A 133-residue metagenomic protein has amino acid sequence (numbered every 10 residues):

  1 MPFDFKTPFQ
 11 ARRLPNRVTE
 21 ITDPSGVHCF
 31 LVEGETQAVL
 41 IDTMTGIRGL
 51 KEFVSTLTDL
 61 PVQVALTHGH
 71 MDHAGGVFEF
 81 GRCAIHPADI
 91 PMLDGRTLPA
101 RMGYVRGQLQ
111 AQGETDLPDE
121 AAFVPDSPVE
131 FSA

Functional and structural regions predicted by a protein language model:
M1-A11, P61: Short, basic/low-complexity N-terminal boundary segments at the transition from targeting/disordered tails
F3-F5, D23-S25, F131-A133: Short solvent-exposed loop/turn micro-motifs enriched in small/polar/acidic residues
T7-T56: Conserved beta-strand hairpin/beta-sheet module of binuclear metal-dependent hydrolase folds, prominently
I47-A133: Active-site HxH/HxHxD metal-binding segment of metal-dependent hydrolases
